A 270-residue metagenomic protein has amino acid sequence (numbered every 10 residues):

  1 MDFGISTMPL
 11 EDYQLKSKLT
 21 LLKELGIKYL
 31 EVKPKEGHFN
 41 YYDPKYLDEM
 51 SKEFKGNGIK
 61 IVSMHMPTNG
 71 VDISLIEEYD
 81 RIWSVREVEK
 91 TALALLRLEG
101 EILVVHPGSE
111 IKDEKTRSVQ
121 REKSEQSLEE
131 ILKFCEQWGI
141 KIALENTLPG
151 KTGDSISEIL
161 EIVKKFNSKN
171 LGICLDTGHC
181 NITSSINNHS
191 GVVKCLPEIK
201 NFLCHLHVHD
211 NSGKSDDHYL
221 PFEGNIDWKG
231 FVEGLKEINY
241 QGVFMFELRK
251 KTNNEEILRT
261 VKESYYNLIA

Functional and structural regions predicted by a protein language model:
M1-G100, G172, S190, N201 (+1 more regions): N-terminal pre-domain/capping segments
M1-G4, D12-G26, S84, S155-A270: Histidine-acidic metal/acid-base catalytic patches
P9-E11, P34-E36, P67-G70, P107-I111 (+4 more regions): Active-site-proximal loop/turn and secondary-structure-junction residues that shape catalytic pockets, frequently
Q14-S17, G56, I73-I173: Active-site acidic/histidine proton-transfer and metal-coordination neighborhood in alpha/beta enzyme cores
E31, S63, V104, A143 (+3 more regions): Conserved beta-strand positions in the central sheet of alpha/beta enzyme cores
N40-D43, L47, E78-R81, V85 (+6 more regions): Flexible, glycine- and charge-enriched loops at secondary-structure boundaries
K45-N57, S127-F134, K194-E198, G230-G234: Catalytic-core regions built around general acid/base machinery
